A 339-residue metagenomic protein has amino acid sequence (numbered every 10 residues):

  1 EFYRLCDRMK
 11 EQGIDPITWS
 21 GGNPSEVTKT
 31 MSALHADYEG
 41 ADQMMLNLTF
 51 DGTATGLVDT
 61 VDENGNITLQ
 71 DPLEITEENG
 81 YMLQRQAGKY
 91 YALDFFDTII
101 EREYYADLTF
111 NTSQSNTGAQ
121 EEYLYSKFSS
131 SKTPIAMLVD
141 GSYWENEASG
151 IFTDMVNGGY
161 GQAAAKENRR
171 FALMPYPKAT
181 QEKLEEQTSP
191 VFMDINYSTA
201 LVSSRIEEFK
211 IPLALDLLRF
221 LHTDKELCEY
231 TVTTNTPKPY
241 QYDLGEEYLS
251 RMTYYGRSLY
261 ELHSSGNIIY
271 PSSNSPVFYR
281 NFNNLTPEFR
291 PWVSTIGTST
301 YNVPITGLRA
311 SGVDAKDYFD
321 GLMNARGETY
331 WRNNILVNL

Functional and structural regions predicted by a protein language model:
E1-Y3, I14, S20-I75, F192-S203 (+2 more regions): Periplasmic solute-binding protein
Y3-K10, S32, L93-I100, A214-H222 (+2 more regions): Non-transmembrane alpha-helical segments in soluble domains of secreted/periplasmic/extracellular proteins
E11-G21, T223-T234, E328-V337: Bilobed periplasmic-binding protein-like "clamshell/Venus-flytrap" ligand-binding domains
W19, L218-R251: Periplasmic-binding protein-like
A33-E39, G88-D216: Extracytoplasmic/periplasmic substrate-binding proteins
M45-E122: Glycine-centered hinge/linker elements that transmit conformational signals in sensory and ligand-binding systems
E78-R85, L108, L201-R205, R280-E288: Active-site rim elements
L227, Y242, E246-L339: Conserved C-terminal helix/tail region of periplasmic/extracytoplasmic solute-binding proteins
